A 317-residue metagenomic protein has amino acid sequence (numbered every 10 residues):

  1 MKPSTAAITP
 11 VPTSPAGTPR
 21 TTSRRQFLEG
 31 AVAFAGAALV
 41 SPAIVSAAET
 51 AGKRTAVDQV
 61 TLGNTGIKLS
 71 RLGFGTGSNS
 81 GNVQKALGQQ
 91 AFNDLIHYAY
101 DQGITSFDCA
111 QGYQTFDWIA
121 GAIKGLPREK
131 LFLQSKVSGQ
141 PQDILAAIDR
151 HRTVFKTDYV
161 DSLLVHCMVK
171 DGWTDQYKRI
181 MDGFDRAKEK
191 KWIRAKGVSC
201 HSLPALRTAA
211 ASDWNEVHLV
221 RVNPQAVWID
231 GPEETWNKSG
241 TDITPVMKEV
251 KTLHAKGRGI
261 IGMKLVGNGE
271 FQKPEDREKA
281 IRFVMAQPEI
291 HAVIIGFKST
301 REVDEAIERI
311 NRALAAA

Functional and structural regions predicted by a protein language model:
M1-T22: N-terminal secretory signal peptides
T21-Q26, A37-G52: N-terminal twin-arginine translocation
A51-G73: N-terminal amphipathic alpha-helix/helix-capping segment at the start of soluble metabolic enzymes
L62, F74, F107, L133 (+4 more regions): Conserved, mostly hydrophobic/aromatic
N64-G66, A120-R128, R152-D158, A210-D213 (+1 more regions): Acidic (Asp/Glu)-rich catalytic clusters
A86-Y98, Q142-V154, S202-R207, D276-F283: Short, acidic/polar
F155-D171: Active-site groove signature of glycoside hydrolases
C167-A317: Beta/alpha (TIM)-barrel catalytic core signal, keyed to glycine-rich beta->alpha loops juxtaposed to Asp/Glu that bind
